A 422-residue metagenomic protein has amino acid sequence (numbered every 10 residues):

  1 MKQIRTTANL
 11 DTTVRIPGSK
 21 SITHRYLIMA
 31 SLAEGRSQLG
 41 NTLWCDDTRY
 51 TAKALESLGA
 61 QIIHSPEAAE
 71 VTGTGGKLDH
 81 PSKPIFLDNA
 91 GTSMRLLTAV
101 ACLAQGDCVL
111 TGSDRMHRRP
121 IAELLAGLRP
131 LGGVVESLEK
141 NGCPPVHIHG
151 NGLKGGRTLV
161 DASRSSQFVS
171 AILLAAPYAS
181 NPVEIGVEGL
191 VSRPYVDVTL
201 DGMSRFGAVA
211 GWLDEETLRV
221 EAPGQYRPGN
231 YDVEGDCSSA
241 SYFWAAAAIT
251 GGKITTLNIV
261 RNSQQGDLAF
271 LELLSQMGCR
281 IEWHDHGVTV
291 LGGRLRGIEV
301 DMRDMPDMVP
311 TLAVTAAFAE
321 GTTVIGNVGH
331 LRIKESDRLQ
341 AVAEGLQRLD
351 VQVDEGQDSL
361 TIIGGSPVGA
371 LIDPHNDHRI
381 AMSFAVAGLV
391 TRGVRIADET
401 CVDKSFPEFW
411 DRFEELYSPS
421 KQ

Functional and structural regions predicted by a protein language model:
M1-Q422: Short, structured segments at the rim of ligand-binding sites
